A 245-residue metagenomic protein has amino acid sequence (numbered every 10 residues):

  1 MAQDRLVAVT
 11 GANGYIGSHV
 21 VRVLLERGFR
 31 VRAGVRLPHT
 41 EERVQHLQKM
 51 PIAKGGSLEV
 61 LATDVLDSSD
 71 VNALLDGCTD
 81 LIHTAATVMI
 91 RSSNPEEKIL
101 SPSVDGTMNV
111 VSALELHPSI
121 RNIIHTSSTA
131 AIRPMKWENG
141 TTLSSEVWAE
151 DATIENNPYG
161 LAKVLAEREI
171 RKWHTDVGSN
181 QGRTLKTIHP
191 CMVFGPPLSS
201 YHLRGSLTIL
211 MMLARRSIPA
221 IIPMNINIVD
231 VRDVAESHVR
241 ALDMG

Functional and structural regions predicted by a protein language model:
A2-G34: N-terminal Rossmann NAD(P)H-binding glycine-rich loop of SDR-like oxidoreductase domains
P38-D105: NAD(P)H-binding glycine-rich loop region in Rossmannoid oxidoreductase-like domains and their noncatalytic homologs
H83, T87, S93-Y159, G178: Conserved Rossmann-fold NAD(P)-dependent oxidoreductase catalytic core, especially the SDR/UDP-sugar
S127, A166-P197: Conserved beta-loop-beta element that borders a ligand/cofactor-binding pocket
E155-P158, G195-H202, A220-R232: Glycine-rich "substrate-gating" loop/helix at the edge of Rossmann-like oxidoreductase active sites
Y159-E167: Active-site YXXXK catalytic motif of short-chain dehydrogenase/reductase
S179-R183, G195-I209, R240-G245: Glycine/proline-rich active-site loop of Rossmann-fold NAD(P)-dependent oxidoreductases
L210-P219, M224-G245: Alpha-helical substrate-binding/gating segment
